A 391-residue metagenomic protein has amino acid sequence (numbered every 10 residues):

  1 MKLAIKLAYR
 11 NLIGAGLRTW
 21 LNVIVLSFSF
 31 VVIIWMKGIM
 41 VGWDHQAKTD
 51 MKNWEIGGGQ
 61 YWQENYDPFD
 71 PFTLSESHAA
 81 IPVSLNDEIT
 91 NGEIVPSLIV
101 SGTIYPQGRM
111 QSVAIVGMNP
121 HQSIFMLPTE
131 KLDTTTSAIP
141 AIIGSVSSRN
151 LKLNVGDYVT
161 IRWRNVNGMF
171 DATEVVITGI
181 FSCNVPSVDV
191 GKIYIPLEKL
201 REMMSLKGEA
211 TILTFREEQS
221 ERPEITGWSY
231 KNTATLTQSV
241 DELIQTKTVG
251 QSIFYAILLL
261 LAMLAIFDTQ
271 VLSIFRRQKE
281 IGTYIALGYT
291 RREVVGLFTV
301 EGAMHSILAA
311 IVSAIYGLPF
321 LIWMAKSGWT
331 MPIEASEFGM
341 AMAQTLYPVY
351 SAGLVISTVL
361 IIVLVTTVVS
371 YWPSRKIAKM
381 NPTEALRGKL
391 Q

Functional and structural regions predicted by a protein language model:
M1-I34, D44, N53, G388-Q391: N-terminal Sec/SRP start-transfer signal
G16-V41, Q245-G282, A303-Y316, I361-V368: Hydrophobic alpha-helical transmembrane segments of multi-pass inner-membrane transport and secretion
V31-Y61, L321-G328: Alpha-helical transmembrane segments
T49-S101, A114: Membrane-proximal extracellular/periplasmic loop immediately following the first transmembrane helix
S97-V100, Q111-N119, E130-L197: Hydrophobic secondary-structure segments that place a key small or acidic residue at a functional site
N165-S252, L258: Mechanotransmission and gating elements of multispan inner-membrane complexes involved in transport and envelope
E280-A325, S357: Transmembrane alpha-helical interface segments in multi-pass membrane proteins
I311-T358, Y371: Short helix-loop junctions at transmembrane helix boundaries
